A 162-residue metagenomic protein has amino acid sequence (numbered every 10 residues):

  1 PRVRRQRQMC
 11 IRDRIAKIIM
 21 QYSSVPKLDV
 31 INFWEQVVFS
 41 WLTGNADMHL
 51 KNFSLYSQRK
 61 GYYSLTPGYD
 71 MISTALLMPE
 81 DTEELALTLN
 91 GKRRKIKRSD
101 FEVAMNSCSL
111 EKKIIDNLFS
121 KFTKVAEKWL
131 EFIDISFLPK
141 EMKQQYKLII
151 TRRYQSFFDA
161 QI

Functional and structural regions predicted by a protein language model:
P1-I11: Single conserved hydrophobic/aromatic residue that forms the stacking wall/gate of nucleotide- or nucleobase-binding
R5, I72-E80, S109, I133 (+2 more regions): C-terminal regulatory or interaction extensions
R12-L76: Conserved kinase catalytic-core segment
Q21, Y63, S107, K128-I162: Regulatory N- and C-terminal appendages and interdomain linkers associated with kinase/kinase-like NTP transferase
K27-L28, P79-F132: A conserved long alpha-helix in the C-terminal portion of kinase-like catalytic domains
L42, L118-K121, Y146: Amphipathic alpha-helix face/heptad-repeat signature
F53-Y56, Y63-N90, I149-I162: Surface-exposed, interaction-prone regions with an acidic/low-complexity signature
